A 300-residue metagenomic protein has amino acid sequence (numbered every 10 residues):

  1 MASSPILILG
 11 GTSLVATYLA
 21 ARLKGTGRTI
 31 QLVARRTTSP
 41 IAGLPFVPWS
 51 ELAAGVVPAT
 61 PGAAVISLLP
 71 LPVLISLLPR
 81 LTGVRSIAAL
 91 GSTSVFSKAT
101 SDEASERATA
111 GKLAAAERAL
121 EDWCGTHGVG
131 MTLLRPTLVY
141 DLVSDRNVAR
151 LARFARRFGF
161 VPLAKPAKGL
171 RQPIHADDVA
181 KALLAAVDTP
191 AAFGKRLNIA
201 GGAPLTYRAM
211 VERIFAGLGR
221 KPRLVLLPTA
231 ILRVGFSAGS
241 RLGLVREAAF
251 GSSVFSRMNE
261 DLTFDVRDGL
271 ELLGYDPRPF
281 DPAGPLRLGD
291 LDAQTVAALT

Functional and structural regions predicted by a protein language model:
P5-T26: N-terminal Rossmann NAD(P)H-binding glycine-rich loop of SDR-like oxidoreductase domains
L32-T37: N-terminal Rossmann-fold cofactor-binding loop
T38-V84, A89, T93-E103: NAD(P)H-binding glycine-rich loop region in Rossmannoid oxidoreductase-like domains and their noncatalytic homologs
V95, V139, V179: Conserved sequence/active-site signature of Rossmann-fold short-chain dehydrogenase/reductase
R107-L133, L142-D145, A149: Active-site Tyr-X1-5-Lys
L138-L170, I214: NAD(P)-dependent short-chain dehydrogenase/reductase
D145-R150, K165-V187, G194-N198: Substrate-positioning beta->alpha
A185, T189-A249, V266, E271-T300: Mid/C-terminal beta-alpha module of Rossmann-like enzyme folds, strongest in SDR-family dehydrogenases/epimerases
